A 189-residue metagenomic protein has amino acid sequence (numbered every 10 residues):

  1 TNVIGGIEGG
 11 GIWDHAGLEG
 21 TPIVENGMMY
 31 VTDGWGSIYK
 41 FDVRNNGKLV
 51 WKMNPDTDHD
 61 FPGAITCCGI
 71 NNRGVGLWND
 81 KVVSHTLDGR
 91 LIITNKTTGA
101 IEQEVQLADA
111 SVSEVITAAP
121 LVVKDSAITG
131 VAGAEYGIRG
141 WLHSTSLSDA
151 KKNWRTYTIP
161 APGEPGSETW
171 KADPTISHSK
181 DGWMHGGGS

Functional and structural regions predicted by a protein language model:
T1-G17, K48-A64, A100-D109, K151-I159 (+1 more regions): Aromatic (tryptophan-biased) beta-strands that constitute blades/sheets of beta-rich domains
H15-S37, A64-L91, V115-R139, P174-S189: Repeat-blade elements of multi-bladed beta-propeller folds
G27, N46-G47, D80, A100 (+2 more regions): Loop/turn elements at helix/coil->beta-strand transitions in domains of secreted/extracellular proteins
K40-F41, L49: Aromatic-anchored glycine-rich loop motif in surface-exposed flexible loops
V43-N46, D56, N95-T98, S146-D149: Short loop/turn segments that connect beta-strands within beta-propeller blades
K81, R90-T98, E102, S144 (+1 more regions): Mature extracytoplasmic enzyme cores
T94-K96, R139-W141, P165-E168: Short acidic, glycine/serine/threonine-rich loops at helix termini
A132-A134, I138-P160: Internal hydrophobic scaffold segments of catalytic domains
